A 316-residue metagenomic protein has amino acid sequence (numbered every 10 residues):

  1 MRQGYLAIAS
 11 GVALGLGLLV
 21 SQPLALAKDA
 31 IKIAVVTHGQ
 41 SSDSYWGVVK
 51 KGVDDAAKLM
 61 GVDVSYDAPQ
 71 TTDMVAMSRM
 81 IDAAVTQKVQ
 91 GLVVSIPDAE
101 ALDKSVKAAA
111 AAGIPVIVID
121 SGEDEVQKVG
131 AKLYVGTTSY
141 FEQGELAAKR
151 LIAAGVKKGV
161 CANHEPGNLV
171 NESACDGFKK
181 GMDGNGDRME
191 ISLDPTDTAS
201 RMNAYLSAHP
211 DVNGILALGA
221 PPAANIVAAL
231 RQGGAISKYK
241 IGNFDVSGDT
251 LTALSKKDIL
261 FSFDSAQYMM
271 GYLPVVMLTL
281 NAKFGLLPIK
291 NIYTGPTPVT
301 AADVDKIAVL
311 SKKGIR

Functional and structural regions predicted by a protein language model:
A9-S21: Bacterial N-terminal signal peptides
D29, G181-G184, M269-R316: Hinge/cleft segment of the Venus flytrap/periplasmic-binding protein
K32-A56, M60, S65-I81, V89 (+4 more regions): Extracytoplasmic "Venus flytrap"
S44-L59, Q143-A147, L169-N185, R201 (+3 more regions): Short, solvent-exposed amphipathic alpha-helices that sit in or adjacent to ligand/effector-binding or catalytic
K58-T71, K158-C161, F178-T196: Short beta-strand elements in bilobed, periplasmic/extracellular small-molecule ligand-binding domains
M77, Y134-V160, T196-A199, V246-T250 (+1 more regions): Hydrophobic alpha-helical segments within soluble ligand-binding/sensing domains
D82, V94-A110, F178, D187 (+1 more regions): Hydrophobic alpha-helical
A99-E142, D245-S255, I259-L260, T300 (+1 more regions): Flexible loop/hinge segments that line or gate small-molecule binding clefts
